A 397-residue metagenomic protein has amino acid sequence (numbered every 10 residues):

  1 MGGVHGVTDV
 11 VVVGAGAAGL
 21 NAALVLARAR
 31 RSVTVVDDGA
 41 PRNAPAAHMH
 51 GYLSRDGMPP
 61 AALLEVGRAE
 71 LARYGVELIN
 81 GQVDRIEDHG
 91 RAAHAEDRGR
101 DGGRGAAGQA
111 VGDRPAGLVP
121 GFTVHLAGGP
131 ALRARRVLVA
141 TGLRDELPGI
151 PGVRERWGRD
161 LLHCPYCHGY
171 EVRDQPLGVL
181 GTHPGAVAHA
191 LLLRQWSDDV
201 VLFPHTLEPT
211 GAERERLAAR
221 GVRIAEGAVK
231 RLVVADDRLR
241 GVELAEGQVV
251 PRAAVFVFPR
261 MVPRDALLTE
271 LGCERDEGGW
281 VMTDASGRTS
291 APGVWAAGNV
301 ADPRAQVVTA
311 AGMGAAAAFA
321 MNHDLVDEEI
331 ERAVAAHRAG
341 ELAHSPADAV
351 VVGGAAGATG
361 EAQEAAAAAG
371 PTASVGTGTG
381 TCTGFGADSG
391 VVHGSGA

Functional and structural regions predicted by a protein language model:
G2-H5, A116, G129-A131, R154-R156 (+4 more regions): Solvent-exposed alpha-helices and their adjacent loops that cap or buttress functional pockets in soluble metabolic
G3, T8-A62, Q175-P176, G181 (+1 more regions): Beta1-alpha1 glycine-rich phosphate/pyrophosphate-binding loop at the start of Rossmann-like nucleotide-binding domains
V7-D9, N80-G81, R173-D174, A291: Phosphate-coordination loops involved in phosphoryl transfer and adenosine-cofactor binding
A23, V187-H189, A297-H344, D348: A conserved FAD-binding loop/helix module that cradles the flavin
E65-R91, A95-H125, L132-A134, Q195-M282 (+1 more regions): A Rossmann-like FAD-binding core segment of flavoenzymes
L143-L191: Glycine-rich dinucleotide-binding loop and its adjacent helix/turn
E155-E171, F258-Q306, H323: FAD-site-proximal beta/loop scaffold in flavoenzymes
